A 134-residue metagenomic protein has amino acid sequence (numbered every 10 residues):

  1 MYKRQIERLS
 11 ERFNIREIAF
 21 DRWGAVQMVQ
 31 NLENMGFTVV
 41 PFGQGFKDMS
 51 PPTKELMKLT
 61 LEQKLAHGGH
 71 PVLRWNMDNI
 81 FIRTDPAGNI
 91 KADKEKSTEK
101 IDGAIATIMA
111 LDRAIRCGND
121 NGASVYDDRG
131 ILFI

Functional and structural regions predicted by a protein language model:
K3-Q44, S50, K54, H67-I134: RNase H-like, metal-dependent nuclease domains and their acidic two-metal-ion catalytic environment used
E55-K64: Active-site proximal helix-loop segment of RNase H-like, two-metal nucleases, encompassing DDE(D)
